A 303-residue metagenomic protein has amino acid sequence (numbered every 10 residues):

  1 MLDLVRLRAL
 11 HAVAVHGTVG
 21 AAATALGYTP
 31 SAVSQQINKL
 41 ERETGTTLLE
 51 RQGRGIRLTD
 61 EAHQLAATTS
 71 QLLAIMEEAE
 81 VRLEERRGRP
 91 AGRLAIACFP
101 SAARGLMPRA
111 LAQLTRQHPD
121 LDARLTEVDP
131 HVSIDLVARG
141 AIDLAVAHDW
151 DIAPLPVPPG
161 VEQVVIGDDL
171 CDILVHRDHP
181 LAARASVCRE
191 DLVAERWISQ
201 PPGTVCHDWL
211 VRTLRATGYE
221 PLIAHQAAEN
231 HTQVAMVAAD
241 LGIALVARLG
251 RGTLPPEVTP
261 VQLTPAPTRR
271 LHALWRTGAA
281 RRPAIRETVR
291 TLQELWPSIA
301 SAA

Functional and structural regions predicted by a protein language model:
L2, D120, R248-E257, P265-A303: C-terminal effector-binding regulatory domain of bacterial HTH transcription factors
A12-G27: Short helix-boundary/capping micro-motifs
V19, E41-L58: A short LG(V/I)-centered, amphipathic sequence patch enriched for acidic residue(s) preceding the LG motif
R86, A110-Q113, H131-C171, V175 (+2 more regions): Short beta-strand-centered segments that line the small-molecule binding cleft or hinge of alpha/beta clamshell
A91-P154, A227: Central regulatory/effector-binding core of bacterial HTH transcription factors
D129-I142, H148, S199, G203-T259: Hydrophobic hinge/microswitch elements
H148, L181-A182, E195-T217, R281-V289 (+1 more regions): Secondary-structure junction motif
L155-V165, D169, H231-G278: Beta-alpha-beta core module
